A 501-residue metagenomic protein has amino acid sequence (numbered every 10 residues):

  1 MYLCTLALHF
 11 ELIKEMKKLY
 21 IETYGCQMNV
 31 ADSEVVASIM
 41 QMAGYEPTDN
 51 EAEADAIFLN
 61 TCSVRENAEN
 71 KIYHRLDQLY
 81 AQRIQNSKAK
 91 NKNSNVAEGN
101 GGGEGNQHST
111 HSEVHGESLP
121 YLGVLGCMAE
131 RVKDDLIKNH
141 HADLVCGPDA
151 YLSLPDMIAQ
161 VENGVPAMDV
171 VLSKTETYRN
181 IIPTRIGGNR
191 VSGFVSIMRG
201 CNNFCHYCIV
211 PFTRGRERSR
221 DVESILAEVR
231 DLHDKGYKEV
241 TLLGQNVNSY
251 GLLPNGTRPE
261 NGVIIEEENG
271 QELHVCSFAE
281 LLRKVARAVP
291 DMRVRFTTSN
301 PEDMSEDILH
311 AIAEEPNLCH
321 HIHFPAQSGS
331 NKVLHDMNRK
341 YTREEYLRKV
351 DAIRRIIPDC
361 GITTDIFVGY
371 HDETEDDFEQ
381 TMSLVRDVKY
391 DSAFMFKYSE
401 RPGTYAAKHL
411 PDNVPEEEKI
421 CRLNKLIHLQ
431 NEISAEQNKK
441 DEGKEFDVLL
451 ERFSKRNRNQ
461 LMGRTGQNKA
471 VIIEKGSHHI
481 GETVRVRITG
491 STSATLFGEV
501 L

Functional and structural regions predicted by a protein language model:
L12-Y250, S277, I322, E344-R355 (+5 more regions): Proteins enriched for Cys/Gly/acidic motifs involved in redox and nucleic-acid/cofactor modification
L122, D234-E375: Conserved SAM/AdoMet-binding glycine-rich loop
G187-V191, C201-N203, L318, S328 (+5 more regions): Short flexible coil/turn linkers enriched for glycine and charged/polar residues that connect secondary-structure
C205, I225, L242, F296 (+7 more regions): Conserved, mostly hydrophobic/aromatic
E373, D387-Y390: Contiguous mid-protein beta-loop-alpha structural module that forms a pocket-lining wall or clamp of enzyme active
A406-L501: Terminal RNA-binding accessory module
